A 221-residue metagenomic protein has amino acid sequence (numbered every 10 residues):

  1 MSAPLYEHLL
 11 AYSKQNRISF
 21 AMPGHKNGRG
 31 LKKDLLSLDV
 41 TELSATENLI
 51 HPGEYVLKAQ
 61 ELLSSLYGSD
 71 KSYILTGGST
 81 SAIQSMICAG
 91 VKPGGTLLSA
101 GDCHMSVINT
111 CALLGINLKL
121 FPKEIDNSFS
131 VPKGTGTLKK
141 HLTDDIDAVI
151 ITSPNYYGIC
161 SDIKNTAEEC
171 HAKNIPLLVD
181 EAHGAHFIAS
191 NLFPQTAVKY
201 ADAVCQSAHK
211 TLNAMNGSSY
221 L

Functional and structural regions predicted by a protein language model:
S2-Y12, R17, R29-K32, H51 (+2 more regions): Conserved PLP-enzyme active-site core in the AAT-like
N16-L57, S128: A glycine-/small-polar-enriched, mobile loop at the entrance of the PLP active site in fold-type I
K58-L66: PLP-dependent amino-acid enzyme catalytic core
K71-Y73: A short linear hydrophobic-aromatic micro-motif
